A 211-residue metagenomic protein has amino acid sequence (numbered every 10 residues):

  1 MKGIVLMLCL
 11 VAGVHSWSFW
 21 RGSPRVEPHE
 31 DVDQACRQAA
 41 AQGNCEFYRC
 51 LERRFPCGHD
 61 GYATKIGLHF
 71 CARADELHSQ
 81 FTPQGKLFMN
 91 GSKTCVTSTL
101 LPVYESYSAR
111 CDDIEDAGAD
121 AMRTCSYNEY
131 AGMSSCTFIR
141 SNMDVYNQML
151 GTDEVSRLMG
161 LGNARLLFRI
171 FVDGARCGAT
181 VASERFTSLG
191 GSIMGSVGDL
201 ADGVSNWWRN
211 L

Functional and structural regions predicted by a protein language model:
M1-S16: Cleavable N-terminal signal peptides of Sec/SRP-targeted secreted and luminal proteins
H15-W208: Mature extracellular/luminal domains of secreted and GPI-anchored eukaryotic proteins, especially small
